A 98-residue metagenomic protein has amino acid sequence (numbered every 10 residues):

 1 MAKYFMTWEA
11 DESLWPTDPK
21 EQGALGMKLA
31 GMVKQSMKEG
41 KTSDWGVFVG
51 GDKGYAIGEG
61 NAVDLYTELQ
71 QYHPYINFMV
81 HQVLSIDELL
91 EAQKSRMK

Functional and structural regions predicted by a protein language model:
A2-K98: Conserved, structured core segments of small domains
